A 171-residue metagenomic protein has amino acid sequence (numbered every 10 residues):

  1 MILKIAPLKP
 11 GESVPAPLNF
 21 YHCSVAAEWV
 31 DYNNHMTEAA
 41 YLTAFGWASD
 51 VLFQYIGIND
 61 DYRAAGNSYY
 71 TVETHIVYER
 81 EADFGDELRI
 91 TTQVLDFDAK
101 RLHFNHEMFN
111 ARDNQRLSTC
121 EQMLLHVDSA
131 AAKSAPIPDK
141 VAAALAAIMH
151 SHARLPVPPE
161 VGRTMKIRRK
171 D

Functional and structural regions predicted by a protein language model:
I2-V72, D128-D171: Hot-dog-fold acyl-thioester-processing enzymes
S13-F20, E87-R89, R101-H103, T119: Intrinsic-disorder/low-complexity, polar/charged segments enriched in Ser/Thr/Lys/Arg/Asp/Glu/Gln
H22-V25, V77, M123: Generic structural detector for well-ordered beta-strands
A27, H106-M108, L124: Generic short beta-strand
L52-L102: Hydrophobic beta-strand-centered segment that forms part of the acyl-chain substrate-binding groove
E79, E107-A111: Core beta-strand residues in small-molecule sensory/regulatory alpha/beta domains
R112-N114, A130: Solvent-exposed strand-loop boundary residues in beta-sheet-rich modules
S118-C120, P136: A structural microfeature
